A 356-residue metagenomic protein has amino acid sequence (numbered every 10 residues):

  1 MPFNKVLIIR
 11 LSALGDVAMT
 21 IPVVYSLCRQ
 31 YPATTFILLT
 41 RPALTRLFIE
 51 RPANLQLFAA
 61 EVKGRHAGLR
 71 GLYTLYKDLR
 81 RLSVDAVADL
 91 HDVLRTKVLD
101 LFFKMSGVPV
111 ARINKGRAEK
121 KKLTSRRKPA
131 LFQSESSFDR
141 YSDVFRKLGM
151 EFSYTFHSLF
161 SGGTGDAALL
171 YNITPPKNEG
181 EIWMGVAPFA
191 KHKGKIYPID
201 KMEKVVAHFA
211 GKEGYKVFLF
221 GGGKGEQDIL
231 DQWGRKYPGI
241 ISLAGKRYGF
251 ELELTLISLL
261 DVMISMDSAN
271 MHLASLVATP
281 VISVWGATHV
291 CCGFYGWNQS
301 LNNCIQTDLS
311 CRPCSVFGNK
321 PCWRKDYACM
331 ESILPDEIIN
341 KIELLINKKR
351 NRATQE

Functional and structural regions predicted by a protein language model:
M1-E356: Catalytic machinery of carbohydrate-active enzymes, primarily nucleotide-sugar-dependent glycosyltransferases
